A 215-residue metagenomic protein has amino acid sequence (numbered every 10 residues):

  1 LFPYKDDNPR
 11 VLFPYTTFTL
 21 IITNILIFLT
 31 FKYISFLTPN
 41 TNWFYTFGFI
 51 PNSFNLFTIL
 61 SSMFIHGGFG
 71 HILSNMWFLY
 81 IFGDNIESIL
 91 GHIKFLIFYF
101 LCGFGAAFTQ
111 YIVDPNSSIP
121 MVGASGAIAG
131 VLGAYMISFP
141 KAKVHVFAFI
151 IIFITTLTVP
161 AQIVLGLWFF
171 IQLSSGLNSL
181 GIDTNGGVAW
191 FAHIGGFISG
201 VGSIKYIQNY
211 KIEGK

Functional and structural regions predicted by a protein language model:
L1-K215: A detector for small-residue-rich transmembrane helices and their helix-helix packing motifs
